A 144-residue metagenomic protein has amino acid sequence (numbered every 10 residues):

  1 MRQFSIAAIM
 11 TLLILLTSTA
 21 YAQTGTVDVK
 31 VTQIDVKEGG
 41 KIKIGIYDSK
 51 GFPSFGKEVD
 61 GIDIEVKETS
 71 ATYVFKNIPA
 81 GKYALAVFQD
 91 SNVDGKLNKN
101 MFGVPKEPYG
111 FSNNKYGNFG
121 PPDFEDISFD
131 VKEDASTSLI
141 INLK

Functional and structural regions predicted by a protein language model:
S18-Q23: Sec/Tat signal peptide C-region and signal peptidase I cleavage site
G25-I34, I141: A short, amphipathic beta-strand motif
K30-G39, S49: Structural motif
E38, P79-A80, E133: Surface-exposed loops/turns
T69, V74, P79-K82: A glycine-anchored, Pro-Gly-centered beta-turn/N-cap motif
Y83-V87: A short tyrosine-centered beta-strand micro-motif
S91-K99: Acidic, glycine-anchored loop motifs typical of Ca2+
K106-K144: Extracellular beta-sheet/turn segments enriched in Thr/Pro/Gly and aliphatic residues
